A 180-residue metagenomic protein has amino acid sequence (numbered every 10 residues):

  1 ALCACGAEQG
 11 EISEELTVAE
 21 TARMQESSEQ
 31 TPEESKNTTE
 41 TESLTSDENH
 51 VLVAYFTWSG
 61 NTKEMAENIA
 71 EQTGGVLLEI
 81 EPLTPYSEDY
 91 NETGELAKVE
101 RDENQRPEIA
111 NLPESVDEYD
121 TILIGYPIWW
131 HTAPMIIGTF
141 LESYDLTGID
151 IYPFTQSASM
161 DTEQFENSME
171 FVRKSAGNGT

Functional and structural regions predicted by a protein language model:
L2-A4: C-terminal motif of bacterial Sec signal peptides marking the signal peptidase cleavage site
G6, E14-I124, H131-A133, G138: N-terminal beta1-alpha1-beta2 submodule of the flavodoxin-like/Rossmannoid cofactor-binding fold
V51, I149-Y152: Hydrophobic beta-strand segments of well-ordered beta-sheets in folded domains
V116, E142-G148, S175-G177: Short, conserved loop/helix-junction motifs that constitute active-site signature segments in enzyme catalytic cores
I124-G125, P153: Redox-cofactor binding/interface segments in oxidoreductases and associated redox assembly factors
I128-H131, L146, Q156-D161: Short Gly/Pro-enriched loop/turn and capping motifs at secondary-structure junctions
T139-E142, M169-F171: Glycine-rich, phosphate-binding/catalytic loops in enzymes
Y152-T180: Short, glycine-/small-residue-rich phosphate/pyrophosphate-handling segment
